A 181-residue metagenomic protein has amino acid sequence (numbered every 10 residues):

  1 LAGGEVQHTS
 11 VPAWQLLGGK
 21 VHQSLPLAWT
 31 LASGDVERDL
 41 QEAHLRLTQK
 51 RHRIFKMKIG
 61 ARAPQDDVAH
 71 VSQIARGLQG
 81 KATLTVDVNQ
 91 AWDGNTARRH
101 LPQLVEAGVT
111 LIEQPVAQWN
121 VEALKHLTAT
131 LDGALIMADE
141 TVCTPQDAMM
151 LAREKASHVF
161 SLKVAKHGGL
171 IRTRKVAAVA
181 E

Functional and structural regions predicted by a protein language model:
L1-L84, N89-R98, P102-E106: N-terminal capping/lid subdomain adjacent to the active-site entrance of alpha/beta enzymes
M57-E181: Catalytic core of soluble alpha/beta enzymes
